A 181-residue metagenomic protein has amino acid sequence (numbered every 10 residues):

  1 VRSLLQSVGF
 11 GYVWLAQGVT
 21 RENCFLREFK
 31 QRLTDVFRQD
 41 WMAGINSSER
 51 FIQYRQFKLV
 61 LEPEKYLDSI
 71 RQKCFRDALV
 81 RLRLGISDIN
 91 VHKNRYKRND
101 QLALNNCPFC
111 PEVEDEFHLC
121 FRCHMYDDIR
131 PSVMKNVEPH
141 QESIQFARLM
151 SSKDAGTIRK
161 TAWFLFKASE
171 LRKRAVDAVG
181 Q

Functional and structural regions predicted by a protein language model:
S3, L15, R27: Nucleic acid-machinery interaction/catalytic patches
L5-G9: Non-catalytic, largely sequence-independent nucleic-acid-binding elements associated with nucleic-acid processing
F10-N23, Q39, G44-Q181: Family-specific functional microsites
